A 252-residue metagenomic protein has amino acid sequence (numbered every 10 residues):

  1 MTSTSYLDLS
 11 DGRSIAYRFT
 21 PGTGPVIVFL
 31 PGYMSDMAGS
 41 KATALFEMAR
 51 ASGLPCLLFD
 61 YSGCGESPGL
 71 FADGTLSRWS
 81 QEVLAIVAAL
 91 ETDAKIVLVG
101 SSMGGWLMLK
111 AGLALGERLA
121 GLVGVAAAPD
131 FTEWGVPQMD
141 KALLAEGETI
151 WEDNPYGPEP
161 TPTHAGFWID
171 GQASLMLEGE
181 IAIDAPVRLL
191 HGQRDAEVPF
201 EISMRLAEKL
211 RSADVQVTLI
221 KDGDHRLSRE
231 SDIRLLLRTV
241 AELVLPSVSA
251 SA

Functional and structural regions predicted by a protein language model:
M1-P21, R229: N-terminal cap/lid segment of alpha/beta-hydrolase-fold proteins
G24-G32: Short beta-strand element of the alpha/beta-hydrolase
Y33-F46, E201: The serine-hydrolase catalytic nucleophile loop
F46-P68: Conserved alpha/beta-hydrolase
C64-L90: Catalytic nucleophile-loop/oxyanion-hole region of alpha/beta-hydrolase and closely related hydrolase-like folds
L98-G100, V125: Short beta-strand immediately N-terminal to the catalytic nucleophile in serine-hydrolase-like folds
G100-M108: Gly/Ala-rich beta-loop-alpha elbow adjacent to hydrolase catalytic centers
R118-I220, D224-A252: The alpha/beta-hydrolase serine catalytic core
